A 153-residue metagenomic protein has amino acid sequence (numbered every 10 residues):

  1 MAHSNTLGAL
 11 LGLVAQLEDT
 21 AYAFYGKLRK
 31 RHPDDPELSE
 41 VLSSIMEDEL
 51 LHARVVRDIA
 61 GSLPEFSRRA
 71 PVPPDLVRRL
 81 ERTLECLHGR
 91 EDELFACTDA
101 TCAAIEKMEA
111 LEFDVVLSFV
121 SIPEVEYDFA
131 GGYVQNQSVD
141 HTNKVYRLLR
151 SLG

Functional and structural regions predicted by a protein language model:
M1-G153: Non-heme di-metal
